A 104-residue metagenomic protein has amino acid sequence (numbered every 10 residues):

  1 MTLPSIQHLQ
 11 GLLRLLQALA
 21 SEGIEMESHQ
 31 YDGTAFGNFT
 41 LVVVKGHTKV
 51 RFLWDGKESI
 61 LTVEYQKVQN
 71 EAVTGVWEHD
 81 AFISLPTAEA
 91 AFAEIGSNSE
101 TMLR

Functional and structural regions predicted by a protein language model:
M1-K45, Q69-E89, M102-R104: Negatively charged, low-complexity tracts enriched in Asp/Glu with abundant Ser/Thr
F39, T48-A72: Short, conserved beta-strand/beta-arch hydrophobic-aromatic motifs that form part of recognition grooves or interface
E94-M102: Well-ordered alpha/beta subsegment
